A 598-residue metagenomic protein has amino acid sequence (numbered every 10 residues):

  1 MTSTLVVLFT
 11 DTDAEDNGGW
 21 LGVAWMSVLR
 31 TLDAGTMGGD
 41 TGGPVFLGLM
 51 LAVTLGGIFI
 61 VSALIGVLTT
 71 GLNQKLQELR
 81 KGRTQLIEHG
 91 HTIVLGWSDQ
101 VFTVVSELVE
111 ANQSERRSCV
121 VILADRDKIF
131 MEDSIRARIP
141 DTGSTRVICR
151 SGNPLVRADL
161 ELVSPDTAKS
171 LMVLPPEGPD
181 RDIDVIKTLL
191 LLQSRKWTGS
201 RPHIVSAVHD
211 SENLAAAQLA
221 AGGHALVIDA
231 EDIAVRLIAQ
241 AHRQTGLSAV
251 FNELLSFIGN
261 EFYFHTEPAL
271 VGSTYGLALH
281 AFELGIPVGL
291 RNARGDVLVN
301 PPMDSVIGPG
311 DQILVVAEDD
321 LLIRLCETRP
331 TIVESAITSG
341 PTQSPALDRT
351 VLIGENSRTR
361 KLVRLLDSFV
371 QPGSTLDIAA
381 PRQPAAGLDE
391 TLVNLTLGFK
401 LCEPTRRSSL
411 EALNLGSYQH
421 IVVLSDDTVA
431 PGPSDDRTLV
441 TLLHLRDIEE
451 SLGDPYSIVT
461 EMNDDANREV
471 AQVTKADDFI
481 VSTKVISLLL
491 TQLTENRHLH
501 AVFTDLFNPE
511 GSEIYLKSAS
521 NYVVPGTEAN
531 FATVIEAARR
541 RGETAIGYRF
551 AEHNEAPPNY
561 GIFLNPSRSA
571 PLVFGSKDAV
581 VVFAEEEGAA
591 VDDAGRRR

Functional and structural regions predicted by a protein language model:
M1-R598: Cytosolic regulatory regions of ion transport systems
